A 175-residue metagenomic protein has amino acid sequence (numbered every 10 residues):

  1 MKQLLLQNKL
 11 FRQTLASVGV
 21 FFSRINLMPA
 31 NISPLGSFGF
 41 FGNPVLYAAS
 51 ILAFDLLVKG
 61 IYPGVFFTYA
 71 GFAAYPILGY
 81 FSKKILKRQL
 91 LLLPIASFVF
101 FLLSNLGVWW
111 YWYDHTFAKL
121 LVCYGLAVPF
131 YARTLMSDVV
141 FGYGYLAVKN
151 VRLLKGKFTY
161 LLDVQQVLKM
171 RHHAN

Functional and structural regions predicted by a protein language model:
M1-F41: Hydrophobic transmembrane alpha-helices
K2-F11, F41-S50, L56-L57, I61 (+1 more regions): Mature catalytic domains of secreted/periplasmic carbohydrate-active enzymes
N8, R12-A16, P44-Y47, G64 (+4 more regions): Residue-level signature of transmembrane alpha-helical entry/exit and packing/kink sites in multi-pass membrane
A16-G19, V45-V58, L91-F98, L162-D163: Central hydrophobic cores of alpha-helical transmembrane segments in multi-pass integral membrane proteins
F22-S33, S50-S82: Interfacial aromatic-anchored transmembrane helix boundaries in multi-pass membrane proteins
I32-G36, P63-F67, L120-V128: Non-cytosolic membrane-interface motifs at loop->transmembrane helix junctions
F38-Y47, Y75-K84, Y145-N150: Hydrophobic transmembrane alpha-helices
I85-V167, H173: Membrane-embedded alpha-helical hairpins and interfacial helices in multi-pass inner-membrane proteins
